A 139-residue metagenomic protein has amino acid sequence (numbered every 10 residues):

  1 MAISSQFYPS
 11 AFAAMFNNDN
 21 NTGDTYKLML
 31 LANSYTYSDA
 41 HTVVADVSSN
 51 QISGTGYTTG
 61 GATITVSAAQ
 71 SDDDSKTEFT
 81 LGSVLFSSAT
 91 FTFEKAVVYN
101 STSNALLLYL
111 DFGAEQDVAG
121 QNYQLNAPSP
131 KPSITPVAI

Functional and structural regions predicted by a protein language model:
M1-E94, S101-I139: Small cysteine-rich, disulfide-bonded extracellular modules of the LU/uPAR three-finger superfamily and closely related
